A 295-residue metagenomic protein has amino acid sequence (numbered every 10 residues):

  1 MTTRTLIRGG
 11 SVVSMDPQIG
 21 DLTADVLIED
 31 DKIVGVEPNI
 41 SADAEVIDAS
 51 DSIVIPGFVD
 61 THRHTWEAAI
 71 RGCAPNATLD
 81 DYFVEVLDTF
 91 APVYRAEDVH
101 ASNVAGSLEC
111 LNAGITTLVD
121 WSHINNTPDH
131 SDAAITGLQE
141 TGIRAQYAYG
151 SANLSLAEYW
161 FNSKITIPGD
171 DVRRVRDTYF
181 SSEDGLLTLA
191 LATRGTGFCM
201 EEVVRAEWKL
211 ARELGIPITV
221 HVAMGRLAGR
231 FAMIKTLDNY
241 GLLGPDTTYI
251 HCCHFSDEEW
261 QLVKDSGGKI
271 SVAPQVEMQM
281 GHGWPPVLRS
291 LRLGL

Functional and structural regions predicted by a protein language model:
M1-A42, S52-V54: N-terminal metal-binding scaffold of metallo-dependent hydrolase/deaminase domains
G10, V26, D31, D51 (+7 more regions): Divalent metal-coordination and catalytic microenvironments
L27, R71-I143, G169-E183: Alpha-helical scaffold segments that flank or form the walls of functional sites
S52-I53, E67, G72-C73: N-terminal hydrophobic targeting/anchoring segments and the immediately downstream early-domain regions of hydrolases
G57-A68, P217-M224: Histidine-centered catalytic micro-motifs
I115, I143, G215-I216, G267-G268 (+1 more regions): A structural motif
D129-W260: Metal-coordinating catalytic core of metallo-dependent amide/deamination hydrolases
L242-L295: Active-site-adjacent C-terminal substructures of enzyme catalytic domains
